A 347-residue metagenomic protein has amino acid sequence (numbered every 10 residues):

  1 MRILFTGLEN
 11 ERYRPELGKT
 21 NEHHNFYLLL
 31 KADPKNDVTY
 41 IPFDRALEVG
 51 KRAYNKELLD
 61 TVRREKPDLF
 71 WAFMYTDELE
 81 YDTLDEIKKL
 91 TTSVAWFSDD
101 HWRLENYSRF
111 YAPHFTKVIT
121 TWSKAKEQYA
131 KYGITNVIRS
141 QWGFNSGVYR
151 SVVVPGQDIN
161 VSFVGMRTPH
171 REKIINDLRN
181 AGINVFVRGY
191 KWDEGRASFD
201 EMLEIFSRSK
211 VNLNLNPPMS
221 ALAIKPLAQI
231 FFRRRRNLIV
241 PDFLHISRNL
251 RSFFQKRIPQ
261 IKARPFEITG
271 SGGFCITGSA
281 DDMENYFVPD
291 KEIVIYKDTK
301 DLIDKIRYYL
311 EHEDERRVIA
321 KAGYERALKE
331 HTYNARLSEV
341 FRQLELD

Functional and structural regions predicted by a protein language model:
M1-E57, E65, A72-D77, P113-P289: Nucleotide-sugar donor-binding catalytic core of glycosyltransferases
L30, E311-R342: A charged, aromatic-enriched C-terminal amphipathic alpha-helix characteristic of glycosyltransferases across folds
E57-L58, D82, N106-Y107, D200-E201 (+1 more regions): Short acidic active-site motifs
E86-D100: Active-site proximal beta-strand in glycosyltransferases
H101-T116: Membrane-proximal helix-turn-helix segments that form the acceptor-binding/catalytic region of lipid-linked
K262, I293-T299, Y309-E313: Conserved acidic donor-binding segment of nucleotide-sugar-dependent glycosyltransferases
E284-K305: Change "using UDP/GDP/dTDP sugars" to "using nucleotide sugars
